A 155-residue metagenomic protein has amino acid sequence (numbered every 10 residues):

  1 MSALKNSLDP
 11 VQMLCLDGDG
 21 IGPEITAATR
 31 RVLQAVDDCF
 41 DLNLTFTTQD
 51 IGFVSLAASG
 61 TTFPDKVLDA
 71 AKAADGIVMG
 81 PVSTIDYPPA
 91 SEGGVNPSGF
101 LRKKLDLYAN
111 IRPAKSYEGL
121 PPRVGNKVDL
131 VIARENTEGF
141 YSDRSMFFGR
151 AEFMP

Functional and structural regions predicted by a protein language model:
S2-G20, D38, L44-T45, F53-P155: Anion-binding alpha/beta catalytic cores of soluble intermediary-metabolism enzymes, centered on
I21, I25: Conserved phosphate/anionic-ligand binding catalytic regions in large, soluble enzymes, centered on
T26-D37: Short, polar/charged alpha-helical segment
Q49: The conserved SAM/SAH-binding core of class I Rossmann-like methyltransferase domains, concentrating on the hydrophobic
